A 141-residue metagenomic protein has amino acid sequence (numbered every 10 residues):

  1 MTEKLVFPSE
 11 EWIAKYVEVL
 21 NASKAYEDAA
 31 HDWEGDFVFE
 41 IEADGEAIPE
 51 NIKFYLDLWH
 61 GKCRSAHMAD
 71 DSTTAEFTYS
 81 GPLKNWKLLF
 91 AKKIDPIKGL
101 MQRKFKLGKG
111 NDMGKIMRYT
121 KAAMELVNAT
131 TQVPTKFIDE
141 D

Functional and structural regions predicted by a protein language model:
M1-D141: Feature captures hydrophobic
